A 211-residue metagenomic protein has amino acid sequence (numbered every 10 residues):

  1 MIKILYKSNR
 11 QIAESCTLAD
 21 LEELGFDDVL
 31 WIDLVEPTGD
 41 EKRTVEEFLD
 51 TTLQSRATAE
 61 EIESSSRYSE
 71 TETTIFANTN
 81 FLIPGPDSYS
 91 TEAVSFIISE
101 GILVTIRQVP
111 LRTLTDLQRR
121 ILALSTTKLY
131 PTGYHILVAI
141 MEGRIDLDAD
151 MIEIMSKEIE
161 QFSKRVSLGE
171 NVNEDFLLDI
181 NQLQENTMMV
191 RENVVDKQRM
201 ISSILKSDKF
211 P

Functional and structural regions predicted by a protein language model:
M1-F210: Peripheral, non-transmembrane regulatory/ligand-interaction domains of membrane transport proteins
